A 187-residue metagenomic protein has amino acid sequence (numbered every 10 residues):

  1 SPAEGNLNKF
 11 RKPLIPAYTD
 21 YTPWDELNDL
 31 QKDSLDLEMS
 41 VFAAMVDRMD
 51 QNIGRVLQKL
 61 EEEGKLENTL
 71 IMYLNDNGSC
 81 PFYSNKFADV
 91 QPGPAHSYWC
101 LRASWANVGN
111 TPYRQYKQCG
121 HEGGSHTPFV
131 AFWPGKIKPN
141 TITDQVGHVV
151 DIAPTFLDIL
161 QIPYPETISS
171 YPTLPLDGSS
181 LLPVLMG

Functional and structural regions predicted by a protein language model:
S1-P175: Active-site-proximal cap/lid insertion segments
L176-G187: Short, intrinsically disordered, charge-balanced linker/junction segments flanking boundaries in proteins
